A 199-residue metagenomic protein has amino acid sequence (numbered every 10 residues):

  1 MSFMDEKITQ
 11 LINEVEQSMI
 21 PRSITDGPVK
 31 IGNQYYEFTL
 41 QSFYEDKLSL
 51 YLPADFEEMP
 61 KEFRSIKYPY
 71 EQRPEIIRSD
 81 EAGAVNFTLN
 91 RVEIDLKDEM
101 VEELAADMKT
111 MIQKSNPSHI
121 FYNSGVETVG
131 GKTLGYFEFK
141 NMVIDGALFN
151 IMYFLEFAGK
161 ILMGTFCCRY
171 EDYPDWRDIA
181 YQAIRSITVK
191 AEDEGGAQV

Functional and structural regions predicted by a protein language model:
M1-T88, E93-M100, A106-K114, S118-K132 (+3 more regions): N-terminal targeting sequences that direct proteins away from the cytosol to non-cytosolic compartments
T133-F137: Short beta-strand micro-motifs in enzyme catalytic cores
E138-M142: Generic short beta-strand segments
M152-E156: A short, hydrophobic, proline-anchored segment that marks a local hinge/packing element in signaling and regulatory
